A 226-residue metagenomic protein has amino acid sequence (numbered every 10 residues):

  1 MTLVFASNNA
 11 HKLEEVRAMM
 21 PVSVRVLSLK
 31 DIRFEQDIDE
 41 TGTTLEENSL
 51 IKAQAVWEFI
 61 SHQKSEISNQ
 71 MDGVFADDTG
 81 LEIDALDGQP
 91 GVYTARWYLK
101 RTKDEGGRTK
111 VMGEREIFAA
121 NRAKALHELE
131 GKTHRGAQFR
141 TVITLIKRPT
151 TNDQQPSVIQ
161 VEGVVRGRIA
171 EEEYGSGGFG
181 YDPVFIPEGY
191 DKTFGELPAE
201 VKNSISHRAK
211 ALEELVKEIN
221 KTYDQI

Functional and structural regions predicted by a protein language model:
T2-V4, A10-I226: Anionic-ligand binding patches
